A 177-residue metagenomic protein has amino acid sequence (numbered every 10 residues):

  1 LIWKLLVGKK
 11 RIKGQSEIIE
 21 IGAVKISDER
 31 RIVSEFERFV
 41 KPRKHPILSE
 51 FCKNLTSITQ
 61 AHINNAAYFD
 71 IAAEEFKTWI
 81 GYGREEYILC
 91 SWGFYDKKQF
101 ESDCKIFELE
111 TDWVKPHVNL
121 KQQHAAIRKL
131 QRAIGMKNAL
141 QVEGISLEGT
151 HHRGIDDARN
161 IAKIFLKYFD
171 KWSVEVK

Functional and structural regions predicted by a protein language model:
L1-S102, Q141-V142, S146-G149: Conserved non-catalytic scaffold segment of RNase H-like nuclease domains
L1-W3, Q122, N160: Short, glycine/acidic-enriched loop or turn micro-motifs at the edges of active sites
L5-G8, I127, F165: Short, function-defining helix-loop hinge/capping sites that tune catalysis or transport
F36, V114-V118, T150-A158: Short, surface-exposed recognition loops or helix-turn segments adjacent to catalytic cores
R84-F94, Q99-C104, I134-K177: Acidic, Mg2+-coordinating catalytic module of metal-dependent nucleases/exonucleases that use a two-metal-ion mechanism
C104-V114: A short alpha->loop->secondary-structure connector
V118-A133: Short alpha-helix plus adjacent loop in nuclease-associated cores
